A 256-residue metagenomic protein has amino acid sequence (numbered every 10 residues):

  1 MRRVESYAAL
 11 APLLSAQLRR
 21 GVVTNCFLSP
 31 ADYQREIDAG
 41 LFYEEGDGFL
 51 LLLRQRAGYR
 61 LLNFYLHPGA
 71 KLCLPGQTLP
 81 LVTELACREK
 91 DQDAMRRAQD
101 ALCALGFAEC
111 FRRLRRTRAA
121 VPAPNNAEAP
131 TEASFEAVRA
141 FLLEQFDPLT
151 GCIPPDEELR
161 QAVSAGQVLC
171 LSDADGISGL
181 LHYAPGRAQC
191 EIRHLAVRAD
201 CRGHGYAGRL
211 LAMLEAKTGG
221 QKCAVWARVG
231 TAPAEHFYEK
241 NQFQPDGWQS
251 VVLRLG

Functional and structural regions predicted by a protein language model:
M1-S29, A120-C152: Short amphipathic alpha-helix that is part of the acyltransferase structural core
N25-P80, S178-R193, R198-A199: Conserved donor-binding loop and adjoining core beta-sheet/short helix segment in diverse acyl/aminoacyl transferases
P68-P80, V197, G203-K217, H236 (+1 more regions): Conserved acetyl-CoA-binding loop-helix of GNAT-fold acetyltransferases
T78-N126: Hydrophobic alpha-helical segments and helix pairs
T83-A98, A224-H236, V251-G256: Conserved beta-strand-loop-alpha-helix junction that forms the acyl-donor binding cleft
R97-L102, F237-E239, F243: Conserved active-site tyrosine of GNAT-family acetyltransferases
G106-A119, A224-W226, Q244-G256: Conserved catalytic-core motifs of GNAT/GCN5-like acyltransferases
N125-C190: Flexible, substrate/cofactor-facing loop regions flanked by secondary structure within enzyme catalytic domains
